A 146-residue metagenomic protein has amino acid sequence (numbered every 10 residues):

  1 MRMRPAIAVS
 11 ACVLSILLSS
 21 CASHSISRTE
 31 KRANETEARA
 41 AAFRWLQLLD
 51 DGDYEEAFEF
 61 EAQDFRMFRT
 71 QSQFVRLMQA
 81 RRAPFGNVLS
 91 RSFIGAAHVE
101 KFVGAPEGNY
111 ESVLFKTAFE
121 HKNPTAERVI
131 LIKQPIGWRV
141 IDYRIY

Functional and structural regions predicted by a protein language model:
M1-S10: Bacterial N-terminal signal peptides that target proteins for export
A8, H24-S27, D53, E120 (+1 more regions): Non-catalytic interaction surface on structured domains
V9-S19: Bacterial N-terminal signal peptides
C21-D51: Short, low-complexity N-terminal intrinsically disordered segments enriched in polar/charged residues
S25-I26, R32, E55, N87 (+1 more regions): Acidic, low-complexity intrinsically disordered segments
R28-R32, F43-R44, F60-R66, K116-A118: Second-shell loop/turn segments in exported
R39-A40, E55-G108: Short solvent-exposed beta->alpha transition segments
A96-Y146: Exposed beta-sheet edge and beta->alpha loop/turn motif
